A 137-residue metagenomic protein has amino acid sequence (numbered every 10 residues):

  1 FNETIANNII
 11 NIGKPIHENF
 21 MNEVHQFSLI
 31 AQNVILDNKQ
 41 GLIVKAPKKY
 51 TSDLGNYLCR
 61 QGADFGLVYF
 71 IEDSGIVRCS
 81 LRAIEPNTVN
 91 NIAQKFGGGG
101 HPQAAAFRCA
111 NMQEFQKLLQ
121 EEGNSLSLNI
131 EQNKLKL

Functional and structural regions predicted by a protein language model:
F1-F27: An accessory alpha-helical subdomain
H17-L137: Gly/His-enriched, cation/cofactor- and phosphate-binding structural elements
